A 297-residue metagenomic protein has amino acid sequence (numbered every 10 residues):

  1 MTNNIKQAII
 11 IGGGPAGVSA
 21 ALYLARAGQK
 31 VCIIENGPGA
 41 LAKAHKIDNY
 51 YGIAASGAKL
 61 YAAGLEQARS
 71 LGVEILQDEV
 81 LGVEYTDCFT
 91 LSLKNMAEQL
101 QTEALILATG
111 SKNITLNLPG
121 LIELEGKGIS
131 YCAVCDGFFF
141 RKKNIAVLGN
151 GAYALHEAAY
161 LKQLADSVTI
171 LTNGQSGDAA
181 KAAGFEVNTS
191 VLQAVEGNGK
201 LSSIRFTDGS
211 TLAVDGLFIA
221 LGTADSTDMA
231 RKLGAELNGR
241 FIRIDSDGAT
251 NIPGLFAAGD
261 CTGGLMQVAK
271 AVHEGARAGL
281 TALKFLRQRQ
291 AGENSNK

Functional and structural regions predicted by a protein language model:
M1-I9, I75-K142, F218-A220, I242-S246 (+1 more regions): FAD-binding core/adjacent interface of flavoenzyme oxidoreductases
K6-K59, K143-Q175: Beta1-alpha1 glycine-rich phosphate/pyrophosphate-binding loop at the start of Rossmann-like nucleotide-binding domains
A20, K43, Y85, L116-L118 (+4 more regions): Short glycine-/acidic-enriched loop or helix-start segments at secondary-structure transitions that form or flank
A21, L155-A159, A258-K297: A conserved FAD-binding loop/helix module that cradles the flavin
L41-A44, N117-I122, F138-F140, G177-G184: Short loop/helix-cap segments at secondary-structure boundaries that form the rim of catalytic
A62-A63, A68-L93, Q99-L100, Q163-I244 (+1 more regions): A Rossmann-like FAD-binding core segment of flavoenzymes
N117, E123-F139, G222-L265, R277-L280 (+1 more regions): FAD-site-proximal beta/loop scaffold in flavoenzymes
